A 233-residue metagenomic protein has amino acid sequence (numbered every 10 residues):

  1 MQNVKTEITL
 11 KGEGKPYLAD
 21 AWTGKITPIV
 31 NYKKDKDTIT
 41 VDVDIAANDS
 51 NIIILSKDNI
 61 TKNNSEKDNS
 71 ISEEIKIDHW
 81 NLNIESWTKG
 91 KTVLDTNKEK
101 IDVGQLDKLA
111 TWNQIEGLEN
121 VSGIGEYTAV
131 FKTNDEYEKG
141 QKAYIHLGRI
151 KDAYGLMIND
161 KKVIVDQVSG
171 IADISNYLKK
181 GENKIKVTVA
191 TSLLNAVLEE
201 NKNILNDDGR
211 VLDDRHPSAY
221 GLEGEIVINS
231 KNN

Functional and structural regions predicted by a protein language model:
M1-I8, N48, I52: Carbohydrate-binding surface patches
E7-I8, F131-K162, I185-V189: Aromatic-lined ligand-binding clefts that engage carbohydrates, nucleic acids, or primary amines
G14-T40, K151, M157-A172: Solvent-exposed beta-strand/loop surfaces of large extracellular or lumenal domains
D37-K62: C-terminal beta-strand-rich structural cap/linker in extracellular carbohydrate-active enzymes
A47, K139, K179-K180: Surface-exposed loops/turns
N51, A143, G181-N183: Exposed beta-strand face motif in extracellular beta-rich ectodomains
N63-I124, I174, L178-N233: An acidic-aromatic loop/edge-strand motif
V121-D135, G170-A172: Short beta-strands within extracellular/lumenal beta-sheet-rich domains
